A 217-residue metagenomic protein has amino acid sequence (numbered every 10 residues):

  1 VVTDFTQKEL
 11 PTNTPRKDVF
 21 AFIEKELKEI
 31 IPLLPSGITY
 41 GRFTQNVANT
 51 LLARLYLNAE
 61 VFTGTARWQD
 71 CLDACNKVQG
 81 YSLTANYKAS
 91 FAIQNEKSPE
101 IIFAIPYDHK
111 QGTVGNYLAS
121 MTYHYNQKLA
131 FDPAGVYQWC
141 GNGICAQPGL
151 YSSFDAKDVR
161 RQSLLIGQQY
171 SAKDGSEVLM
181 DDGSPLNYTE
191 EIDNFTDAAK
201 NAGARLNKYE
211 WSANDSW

Functional and structural regions predicted by a protein language model:
V1-T44, Y56-T63, D215: Aromatic-anchored glycine-rich loop motif in surface-exposed flexible loops
T3-F5, N76-Q79: Short edge-strand/loop segments of extracellular domains
R16, G41, Q45-N46, C71 (+2 more regions): Active-site-proximal structural scaffolding
I30, C71, K77-S82: Alpha-helical solenoid scaffolds that mediate protein-protein interactions, centered on TPR/SEL1-like repeats but also
N49-L52: TPR/Sel1-like alpha-solenoid repeat signature
T63-G64, T113: Short, solvent-exposed loop/turn segments that connect beta-strands within catalytic domains and beta-strand-rich
G80, T84-W217: Elongated scaffold/linker segments in the mid-to-C-terminal portions of large proteins
